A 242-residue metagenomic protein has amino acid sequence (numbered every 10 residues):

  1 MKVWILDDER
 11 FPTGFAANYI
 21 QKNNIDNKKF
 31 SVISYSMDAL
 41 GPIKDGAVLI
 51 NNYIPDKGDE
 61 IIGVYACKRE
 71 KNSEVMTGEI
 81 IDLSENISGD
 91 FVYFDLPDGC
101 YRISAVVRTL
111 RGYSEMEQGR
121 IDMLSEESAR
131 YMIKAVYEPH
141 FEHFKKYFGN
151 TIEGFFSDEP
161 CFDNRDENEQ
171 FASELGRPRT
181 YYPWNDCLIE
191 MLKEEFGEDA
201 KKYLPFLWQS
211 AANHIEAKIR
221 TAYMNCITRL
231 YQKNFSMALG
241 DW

Functional and structural regions predicted by a protein language model:
M1-T221, T228-R229, K233: Mature extracytoplasmic enzyme cores
S236: C-terminal substrate/ligand-recognition segments
L239: Aromatic/hydrophobic pocket-lining residues that form π-stacking "cages" and hydrophobic walls in ligand
